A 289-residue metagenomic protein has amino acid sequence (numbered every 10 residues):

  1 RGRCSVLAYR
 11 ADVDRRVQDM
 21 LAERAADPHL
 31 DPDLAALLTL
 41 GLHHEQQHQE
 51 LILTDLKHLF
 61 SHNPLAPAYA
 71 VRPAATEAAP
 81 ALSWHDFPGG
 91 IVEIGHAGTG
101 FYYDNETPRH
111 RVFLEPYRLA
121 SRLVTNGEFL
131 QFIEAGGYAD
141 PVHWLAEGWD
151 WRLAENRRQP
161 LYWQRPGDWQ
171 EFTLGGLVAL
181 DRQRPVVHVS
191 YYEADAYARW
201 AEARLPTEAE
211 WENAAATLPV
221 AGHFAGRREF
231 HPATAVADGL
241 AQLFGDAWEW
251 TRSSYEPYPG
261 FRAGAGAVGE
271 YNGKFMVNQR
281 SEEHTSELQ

Functional and structural regions predicted by a protein language model:
R1, H29, T107-F113, W169-R184: Short glycine/proline-rich turn/loop motifs
R1-D27, T39: Acidic/histidine-rich alpha-helical segments that form the ligand environment of transition-metal centers
R1-V6, L30-Q47, P116: Alpha-helical scaffold segments that form or flank carboxylate-/histidine-based iron centers
E23-A36, H58-A66: Inter-helical turn/loop segments and adjacent helix faces that build the functional surface of alpha-helical bundle
G41, E45-Q47, L51, D55-A75 (+3 more regions): Functional-site microenvironments in short loops/helix caps that host divalent-cation chemistry
A97-L114, Q289: Short, polar loop/linker segments at the starts of domains and inter-domain junctions
E283-Q289: Conserved small/polar residues in nucleotide/adenosyl-binding loops
